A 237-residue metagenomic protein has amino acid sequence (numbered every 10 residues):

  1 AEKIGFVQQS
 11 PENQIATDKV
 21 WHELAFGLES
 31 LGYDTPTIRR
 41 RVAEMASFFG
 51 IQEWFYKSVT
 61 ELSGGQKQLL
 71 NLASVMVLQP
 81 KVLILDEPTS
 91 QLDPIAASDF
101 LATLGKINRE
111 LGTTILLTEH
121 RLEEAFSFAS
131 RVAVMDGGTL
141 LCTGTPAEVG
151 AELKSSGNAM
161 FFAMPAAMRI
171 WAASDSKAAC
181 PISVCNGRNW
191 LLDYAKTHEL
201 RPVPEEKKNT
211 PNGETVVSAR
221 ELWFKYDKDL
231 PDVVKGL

Functional and structural regions predicted by a protein language model:
P36-W54, A219-L222: Conserved ABC ATPase "signature" region
S58-L62: Conserved ABC ATPase signature
L72, F100: Hydrophobic anchor residue at the start of the ABC signature
Q79: Conserved catalytic motifs of ABC-family nucleotide-binding domains
L83-D86: Catalytic Walker B motif of ABC-type/P-loop ATPase nucleotide-binding domains
E119-H120: H-loop/switch region of ABC-family ATPase nucleotide-binding domains
M135, T139-P181: Conserved beta-strand-loop-alpha-helix hinge in the C-terminal portion of ABC ATPase nucleotide-binding domains
